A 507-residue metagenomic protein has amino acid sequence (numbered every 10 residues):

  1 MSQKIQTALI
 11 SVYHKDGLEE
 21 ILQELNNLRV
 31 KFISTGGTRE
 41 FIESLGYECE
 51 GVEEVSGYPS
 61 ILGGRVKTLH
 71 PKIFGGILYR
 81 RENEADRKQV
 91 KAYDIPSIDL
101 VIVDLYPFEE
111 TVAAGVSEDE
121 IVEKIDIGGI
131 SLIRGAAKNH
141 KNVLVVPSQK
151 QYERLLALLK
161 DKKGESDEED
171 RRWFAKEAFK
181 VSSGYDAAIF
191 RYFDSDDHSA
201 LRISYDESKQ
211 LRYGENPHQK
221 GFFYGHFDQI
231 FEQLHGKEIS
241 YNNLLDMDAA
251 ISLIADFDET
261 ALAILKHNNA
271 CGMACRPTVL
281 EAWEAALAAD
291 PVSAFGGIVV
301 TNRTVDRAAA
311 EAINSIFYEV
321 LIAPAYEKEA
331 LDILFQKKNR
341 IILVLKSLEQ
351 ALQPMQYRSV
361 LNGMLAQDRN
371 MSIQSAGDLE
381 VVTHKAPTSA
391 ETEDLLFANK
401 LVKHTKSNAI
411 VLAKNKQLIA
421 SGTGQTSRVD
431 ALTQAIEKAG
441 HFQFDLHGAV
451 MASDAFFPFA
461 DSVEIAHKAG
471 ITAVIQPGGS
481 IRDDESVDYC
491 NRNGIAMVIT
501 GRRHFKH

Functional and structural regions predicted by a protein language model:
M1-V55: N-terminal glycine-/serine-/threonine-rich phosphate-binding loop
S2-I10, K15, L100-V103, G184-A187 (+1 more regions): ATP-dependent carboxylate/acyl-activation modules
F32, C49, V143-V145, I342 (+2 more regions): Hydrophobic beta-strand scaffold residues
G37-P107, A200: Glycine-rich nucleotide/cofactor/substrate-binding loop typically near the N-terminus or early in the first domain
T38-F41, S56-L62, F108-E110, S131-R134 (+6 more regions): Short gly/pro/ser/thr-enriched loop/turn and capping motifs at secondary-structure boundaries
R81-I130, R134-A136, E380-S389: Active-site/ligand-binding-proximal alpha/beta "capping" segment
N139-L155: Mobile "lid/hinge" segments at catalytic clefts and subdomain interfaces of large enzymes
K150, R154-R202, I316: Non-catalytic interaction/clamp surfaces of large macromolecular machines
